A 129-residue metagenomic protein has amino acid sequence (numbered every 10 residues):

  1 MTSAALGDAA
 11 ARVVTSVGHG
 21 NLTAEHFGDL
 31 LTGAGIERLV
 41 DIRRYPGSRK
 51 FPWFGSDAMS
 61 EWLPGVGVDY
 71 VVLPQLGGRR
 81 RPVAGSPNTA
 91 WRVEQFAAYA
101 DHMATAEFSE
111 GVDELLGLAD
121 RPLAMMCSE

Functional and structural regions predicted by a protein language model:
M1-E129: Residues lining hydrophobic/aromatic ligand-binding pockets adjacent to catalytic sites
